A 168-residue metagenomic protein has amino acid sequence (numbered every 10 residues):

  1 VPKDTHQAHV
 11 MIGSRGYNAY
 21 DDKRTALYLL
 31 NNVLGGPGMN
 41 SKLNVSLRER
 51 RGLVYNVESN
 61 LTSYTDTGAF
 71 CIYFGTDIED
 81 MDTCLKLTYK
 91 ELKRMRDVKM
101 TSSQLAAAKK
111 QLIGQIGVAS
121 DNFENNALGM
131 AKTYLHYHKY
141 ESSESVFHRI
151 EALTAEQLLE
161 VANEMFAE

Functional and structural regions predicted by a protein language model:
V1-K42, R149: His/Glu-based metal-binding/catalytic segments typifying zinc-dependent metallopeptidases
P2-D4, Y64, F166: Solvent-exposed alpha-helices and their adjacent loops that cap or buttress functional pockets in soluble metabolic
V10-Y17, N44, R48-L153, E168: M16 family metallopeptidases and their MPP-like homologs
D22-T25, F123-E124, N163: Short conserved micro-motifs at the rims of enzyme active sites and ligand-binding pockets
E156: Heme-based O2/NO sensor domains and their adjacent alpha-helical segments, primarily globin folds but also including
L159-E168: Bilobed periplasmic-binding protein-like "clamshell/Venus-flytrap" ligand-binding domains
